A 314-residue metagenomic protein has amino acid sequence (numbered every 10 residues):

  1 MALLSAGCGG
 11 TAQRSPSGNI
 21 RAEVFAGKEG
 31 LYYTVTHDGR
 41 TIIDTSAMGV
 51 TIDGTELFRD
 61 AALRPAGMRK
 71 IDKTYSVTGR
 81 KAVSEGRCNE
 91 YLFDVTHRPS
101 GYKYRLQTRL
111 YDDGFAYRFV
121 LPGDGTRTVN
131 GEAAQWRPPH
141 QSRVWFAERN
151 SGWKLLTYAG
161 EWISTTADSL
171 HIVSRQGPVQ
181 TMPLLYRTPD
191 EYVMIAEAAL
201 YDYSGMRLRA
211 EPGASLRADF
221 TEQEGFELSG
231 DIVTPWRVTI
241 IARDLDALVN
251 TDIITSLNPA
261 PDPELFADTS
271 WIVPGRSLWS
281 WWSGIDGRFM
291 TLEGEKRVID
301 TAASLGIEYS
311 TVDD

Functional and structural regions predicted by a protein language model:
L3-R14: Bacterial Sec-dependent signal peptides at the C-terminal "C-region" and cleavage site
A12-A260: N-terminal accessory beta-strand-rich subdomains and adjacent acidic, glycine-rich linkers that precede catalytic cores
S229-Y309: An acidic-aromatic substrate-binding cleft motif
